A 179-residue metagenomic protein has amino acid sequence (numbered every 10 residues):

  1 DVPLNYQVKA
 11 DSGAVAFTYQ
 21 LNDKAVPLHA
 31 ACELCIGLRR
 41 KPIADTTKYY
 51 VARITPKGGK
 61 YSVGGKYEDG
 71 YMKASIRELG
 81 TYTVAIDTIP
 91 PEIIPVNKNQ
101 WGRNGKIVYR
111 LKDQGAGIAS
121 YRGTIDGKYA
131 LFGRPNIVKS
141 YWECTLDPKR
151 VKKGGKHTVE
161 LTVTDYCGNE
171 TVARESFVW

Functional and structural regions predicted by a protein language model:
V2-Y50: Proteolytic processing hotspots in large secreted/extracellular or virion-associated proteins and select intracellular
P27, K98-R103: Short, solvent-exposed loop/linker segments at the N-terminal edge of repeated beta-sheet extracellular domains
C35-R39, K106-Q114: Short edge beta-strand/loop segments characteristic of extracellular beta-sandwich folds
A44-R53, A119-G123: Beta-strand-rich binding/interaction modules
T46, L79, G154-T158: Extracellular Ig-like/FN3 beta-sandwich strand-entry sites
K57-G65, K128-R134: Surface-exposed loop/edge segments in extracytoplasmic proteins
Y71, Q114-W179: Long, low-complexity serine/threonine/glycine- and acidic-rich segments characteristic of extracellular
T88-E92: Proline-centered linker/hinge motifs at extracellular inter-domain junctions
